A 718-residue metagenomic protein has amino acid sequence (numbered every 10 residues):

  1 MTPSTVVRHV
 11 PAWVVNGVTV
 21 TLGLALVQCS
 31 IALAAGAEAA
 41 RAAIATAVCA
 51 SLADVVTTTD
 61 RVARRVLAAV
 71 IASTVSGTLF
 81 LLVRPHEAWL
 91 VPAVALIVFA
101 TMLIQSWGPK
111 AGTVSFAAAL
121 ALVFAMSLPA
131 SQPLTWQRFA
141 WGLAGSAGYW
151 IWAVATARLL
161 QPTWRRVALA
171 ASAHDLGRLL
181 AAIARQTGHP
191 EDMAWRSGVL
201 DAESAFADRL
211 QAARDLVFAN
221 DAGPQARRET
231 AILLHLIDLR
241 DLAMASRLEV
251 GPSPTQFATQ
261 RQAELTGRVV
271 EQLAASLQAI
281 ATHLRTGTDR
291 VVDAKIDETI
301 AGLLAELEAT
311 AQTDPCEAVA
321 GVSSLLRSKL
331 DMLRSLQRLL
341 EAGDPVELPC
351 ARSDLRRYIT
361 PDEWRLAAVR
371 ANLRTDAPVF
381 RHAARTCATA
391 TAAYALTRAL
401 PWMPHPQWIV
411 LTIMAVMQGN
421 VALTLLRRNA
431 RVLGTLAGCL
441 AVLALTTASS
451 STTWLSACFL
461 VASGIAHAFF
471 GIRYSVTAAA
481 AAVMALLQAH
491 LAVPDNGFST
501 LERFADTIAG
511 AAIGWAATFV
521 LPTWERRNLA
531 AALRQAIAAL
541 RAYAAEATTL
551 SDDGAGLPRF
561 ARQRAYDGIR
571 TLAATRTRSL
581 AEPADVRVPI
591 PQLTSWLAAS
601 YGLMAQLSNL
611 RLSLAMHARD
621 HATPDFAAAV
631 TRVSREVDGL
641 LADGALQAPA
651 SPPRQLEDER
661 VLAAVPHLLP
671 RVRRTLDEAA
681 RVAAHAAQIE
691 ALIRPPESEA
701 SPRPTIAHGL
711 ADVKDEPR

Functional and structural regions predicted by a protein language model:
M1-L159, A320-A480, Q488-I508, A512 (+7 more regions): Alpha-helical transmembrane segments and their membrane-interface boundaries that form or gate the permeation pathway
M1-T21, A25, D54-V55, T156-T391 (+4 more regions): Long, hydrophobic alpha-helical segments that serve as membrane-spanning/inserting helices
